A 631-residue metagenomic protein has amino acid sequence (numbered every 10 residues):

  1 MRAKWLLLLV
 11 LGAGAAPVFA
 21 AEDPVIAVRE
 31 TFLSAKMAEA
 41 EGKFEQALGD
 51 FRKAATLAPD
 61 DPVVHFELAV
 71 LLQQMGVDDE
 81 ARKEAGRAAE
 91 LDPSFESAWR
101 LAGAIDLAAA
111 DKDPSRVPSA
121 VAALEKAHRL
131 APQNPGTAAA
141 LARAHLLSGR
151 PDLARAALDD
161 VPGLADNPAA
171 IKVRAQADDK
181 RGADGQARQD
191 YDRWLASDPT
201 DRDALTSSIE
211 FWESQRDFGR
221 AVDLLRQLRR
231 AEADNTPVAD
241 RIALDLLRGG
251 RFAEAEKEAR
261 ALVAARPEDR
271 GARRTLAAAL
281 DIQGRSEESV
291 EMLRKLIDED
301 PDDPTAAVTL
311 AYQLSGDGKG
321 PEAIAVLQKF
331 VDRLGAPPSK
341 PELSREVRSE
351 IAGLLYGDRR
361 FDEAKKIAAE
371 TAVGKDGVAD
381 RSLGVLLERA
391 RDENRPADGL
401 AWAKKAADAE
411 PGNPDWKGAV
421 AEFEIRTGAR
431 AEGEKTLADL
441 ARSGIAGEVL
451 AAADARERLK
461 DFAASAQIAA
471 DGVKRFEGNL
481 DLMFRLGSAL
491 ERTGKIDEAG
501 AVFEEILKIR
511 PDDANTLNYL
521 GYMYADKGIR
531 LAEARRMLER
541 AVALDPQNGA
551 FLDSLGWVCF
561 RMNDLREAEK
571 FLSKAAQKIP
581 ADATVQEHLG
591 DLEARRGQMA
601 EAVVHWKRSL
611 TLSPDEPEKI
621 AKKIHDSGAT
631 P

Functional and structural regions predicted by a protein language model:
A20-E30, P337-L343, K375, L437-A441: TPR-adjacent "capping" and linker segments in tetratricopeptide-repeat scaffold/adaptor proteins
I26-L57, D111: Alpha-helical segment of the N-proximal tetratricopeptide repeat
V28, P62-V63, E96-S97, P135-G136 (+15 more regions): Helix-start (N-cap) detector for alpha-helical repeat units in TPR-like alpha-solenoids, especially tetratricopeptide
K36, V70, A104, R143 (+13 more regions): Residue-level recognition of tetratricopeptide repeat
E41-D50, Q74-R87, A110-K126, S148-A157 (+13 more regions): Structural signature of tandem alpha-helical TPR/SEL1-like repeats, specifically the intra-repeat loop/turn
L57, L91, L130, G163-L164 (+13 more regions): Structural marker of alpha-solenoid helical repeat scaffolds
E67, L101, A140, V173 (+13 more regions): Canonical tetratricopeptide repeat
H588, R595, M599-P631: Terminal, low-structured helical/coil segments at or just beyond the last alpha-helical repeat
